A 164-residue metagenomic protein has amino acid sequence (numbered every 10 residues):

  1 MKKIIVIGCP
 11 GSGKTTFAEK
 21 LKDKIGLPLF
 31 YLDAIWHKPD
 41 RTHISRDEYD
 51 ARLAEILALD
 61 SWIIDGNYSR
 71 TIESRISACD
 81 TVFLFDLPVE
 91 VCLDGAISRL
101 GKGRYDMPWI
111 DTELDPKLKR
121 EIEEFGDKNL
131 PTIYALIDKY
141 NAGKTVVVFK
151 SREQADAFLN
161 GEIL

Functional and structural regions predicted by a protein language model:
K3: Walker A (P-loop) ATP-phosphate-binding motif of ABC ATPase nucleotide-binding domains
V6: Hydrophobic anchor at the beta1->P-loop junction of P-loop NTPases
P10: The conserved Walker
T15: Walker A/P-loop
K24, E124-L164: NTP-dependent small-molecule kinase module
P28-V82: Conserved nucleotide-sensing/catalytic segment adjacent to the nucleotide-binding pocket in NTP-handling enzymes
L87-N129: A glycine- and Lys/Arg-enriched "phosphate-lid" helix/loop adjacent to the NTP-binding pocket of small-molecule kinases
